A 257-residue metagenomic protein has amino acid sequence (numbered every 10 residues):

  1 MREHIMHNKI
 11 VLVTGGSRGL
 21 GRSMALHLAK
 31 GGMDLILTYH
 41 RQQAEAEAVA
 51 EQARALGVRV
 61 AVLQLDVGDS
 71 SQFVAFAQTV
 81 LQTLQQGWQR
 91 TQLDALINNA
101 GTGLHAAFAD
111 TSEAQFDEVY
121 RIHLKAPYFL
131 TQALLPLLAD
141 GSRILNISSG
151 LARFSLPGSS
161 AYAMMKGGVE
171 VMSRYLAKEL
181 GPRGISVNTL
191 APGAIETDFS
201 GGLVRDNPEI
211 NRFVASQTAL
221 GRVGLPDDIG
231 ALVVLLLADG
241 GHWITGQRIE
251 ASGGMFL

Functional and structural regions predicted by a protein language model:
S17-R18: Conserved glycine-rich cofactor-binding loop
A107-F108, S112-Y120, V214: Substrate-binding pocket helix/loop in short-chain dehydrogenase/reductase
T111, S155-A163, Y175: Active-site loop-to-helix junction immediately N-terminal to the catalytic Tyr of the SDR YXXXK motif in Rossmann-fold
T131, M165, S173: Active-site helix of classical SDR
P136, K178-P182, H242: Alpha-helical segment proximal to the catalytic Tyr-Lys
S149: Residue(s) in the substrate-gating loop at a strand-loop-helix junction that position the organic substrate next
F154, V234, T245-L257: Short C-terminal tail/terminal secondary-structure segment of NAD(P)H-dependent dehydrogenase/reductase domains
